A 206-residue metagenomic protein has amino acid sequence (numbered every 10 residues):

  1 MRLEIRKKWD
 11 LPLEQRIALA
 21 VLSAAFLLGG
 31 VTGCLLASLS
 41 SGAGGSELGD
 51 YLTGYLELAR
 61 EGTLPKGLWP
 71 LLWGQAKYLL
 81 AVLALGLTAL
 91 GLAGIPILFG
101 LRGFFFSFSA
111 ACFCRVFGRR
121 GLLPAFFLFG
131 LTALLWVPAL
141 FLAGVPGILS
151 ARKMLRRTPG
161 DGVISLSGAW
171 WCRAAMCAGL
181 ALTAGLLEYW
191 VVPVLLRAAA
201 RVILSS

Functional and structural regions predicted by a protein language model:
R2-I17, T158-L166: Cytosolic juxtamembrane amphipathic/interface segments immediately preceding and feeding into a transmembrane helix
W9-G45: N-terminal signal-anchor transmembrane alpha helix
A25-G33, L135-W136, L180, A184 (+1 more regions): Alpha-helical transmembrane segments of multipass membrane proteins
G45-K66, L204: Perimembrane loop-to-helix junctions flanking transmembrane segments
E57-A84: Interfacial helix-start motif at the membrane-water boundary
I95-G118: Conserved mixed alpha/beta catalytic, RNA-binding, or beta-rich assembly cores of soluble enzyme, regulatory
L128-A151: Alpha-helical transmembrane segments of helical membrane proteins, especially in multi-pass transport, channel
A143-S206: Terminal transmembrane helical module of multi-pass membrane proteins
